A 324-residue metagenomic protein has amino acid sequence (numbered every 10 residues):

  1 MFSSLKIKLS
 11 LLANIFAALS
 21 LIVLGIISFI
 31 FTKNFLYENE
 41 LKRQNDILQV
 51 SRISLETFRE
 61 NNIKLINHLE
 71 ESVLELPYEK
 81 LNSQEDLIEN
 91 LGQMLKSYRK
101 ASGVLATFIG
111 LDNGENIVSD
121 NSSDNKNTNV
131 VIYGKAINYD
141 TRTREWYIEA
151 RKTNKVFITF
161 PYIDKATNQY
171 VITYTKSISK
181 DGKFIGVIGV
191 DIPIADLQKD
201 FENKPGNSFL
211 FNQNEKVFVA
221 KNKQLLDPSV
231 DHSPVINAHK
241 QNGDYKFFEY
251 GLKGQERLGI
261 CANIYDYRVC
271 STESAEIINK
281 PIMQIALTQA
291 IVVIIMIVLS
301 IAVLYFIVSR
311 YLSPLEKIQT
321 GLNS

Functional and structural regions predicted by a protein language model:
M1-K42, I291-V298: Extreme N-terminal signal-anchor transmembrane helix of membrane signaling/transducer proteins, especially in bacteria
S10-L11, S28-F58, E79, S83 (+6 more regions): Juxtamembrane interface helices immediately C-terminal to a transmembrane segment
N14, A18, L210, C270-S324: Cytoplasm-proximal transmembrane signaling helix
K42-V50, F58-K155: Extracytoplasmic/periplasmic sensory segments of membrane signal-transduction proteins
I88-G103, K183, V187-L225: Solvent-exposed, extracytoplasmic
K100, R142-F157, H232-G251: Soluble sensory domains of the PAS superfamily and closely related sensory modules
Y162, A166-P205, L258-I260, C270-I277 (+1 more regions): Conserved beta-strands of PAS-like sensory domains
Q224-Q289: Extracellular/periplasmic juxtamembrane segments that couple receptor/chemosensory ectodomains to their
